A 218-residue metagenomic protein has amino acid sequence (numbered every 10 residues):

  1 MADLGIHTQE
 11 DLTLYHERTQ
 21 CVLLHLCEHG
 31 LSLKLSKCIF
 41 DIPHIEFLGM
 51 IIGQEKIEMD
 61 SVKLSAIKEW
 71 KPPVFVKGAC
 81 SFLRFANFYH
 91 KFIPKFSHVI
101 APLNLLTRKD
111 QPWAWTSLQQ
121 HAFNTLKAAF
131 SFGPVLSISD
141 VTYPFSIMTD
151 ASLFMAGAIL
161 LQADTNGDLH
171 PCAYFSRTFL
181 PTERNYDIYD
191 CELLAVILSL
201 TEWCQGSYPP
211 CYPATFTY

Functional and structural regions predicted by a protein language model:
M1-C211: Retroelement reverse transcriptase polymerase core
T215-T217: Cationic, amphipathic, low-complexity alpha-helical segments enriched in hydrophobics plus arginine/proline
